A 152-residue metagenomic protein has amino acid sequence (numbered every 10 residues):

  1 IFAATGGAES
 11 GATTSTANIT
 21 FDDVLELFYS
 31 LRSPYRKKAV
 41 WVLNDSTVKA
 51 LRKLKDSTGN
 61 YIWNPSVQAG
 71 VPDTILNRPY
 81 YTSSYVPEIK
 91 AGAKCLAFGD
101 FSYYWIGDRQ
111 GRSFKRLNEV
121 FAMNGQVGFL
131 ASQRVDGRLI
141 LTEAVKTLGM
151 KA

Functional and structural regions predicted by a protein language model:
I1-A152: Structured, hydrophobic secondary-structure cores that serve as assembly/anchoring elements
